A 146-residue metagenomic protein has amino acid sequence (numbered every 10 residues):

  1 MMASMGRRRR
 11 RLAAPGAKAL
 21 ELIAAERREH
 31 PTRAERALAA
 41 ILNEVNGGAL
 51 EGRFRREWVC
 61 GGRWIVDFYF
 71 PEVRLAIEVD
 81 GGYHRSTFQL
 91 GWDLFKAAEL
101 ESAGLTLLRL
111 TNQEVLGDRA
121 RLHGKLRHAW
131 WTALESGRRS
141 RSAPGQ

Functional and structural regions predicted by a protein language model:
M1-R53, L134-Q146: Solvent-exposed, charged helical/coil patches that constitute nucleic-acid or partner-interaction surfaces
G16-A19, R74-E78: A short alpha-helix capping/helix-coil boundary motif
A25-E26, G82-H84: Short, contiguous strand/loop micro-motifs
E35, D67, E78-D80, D93: Acidic active-site catalytic centers that drive phospho-/nucleotidyl reactions and related ester hydrolyses
L38, F70, K96-E99: Hydrophobic side chains within alpha-helical segments
N43, G47-A76, S86-Q89: Active-site metal-binding core of divalent-cation-utilizing nuclease and nuclease-like domains
D80-Y83, E114: A short beta-strand motif that forms part of the nucleic acid-binding face of small beta-barrel RNA-binding folds
T87-L134: Catalytic cores of nucleic-acid endonucleases
